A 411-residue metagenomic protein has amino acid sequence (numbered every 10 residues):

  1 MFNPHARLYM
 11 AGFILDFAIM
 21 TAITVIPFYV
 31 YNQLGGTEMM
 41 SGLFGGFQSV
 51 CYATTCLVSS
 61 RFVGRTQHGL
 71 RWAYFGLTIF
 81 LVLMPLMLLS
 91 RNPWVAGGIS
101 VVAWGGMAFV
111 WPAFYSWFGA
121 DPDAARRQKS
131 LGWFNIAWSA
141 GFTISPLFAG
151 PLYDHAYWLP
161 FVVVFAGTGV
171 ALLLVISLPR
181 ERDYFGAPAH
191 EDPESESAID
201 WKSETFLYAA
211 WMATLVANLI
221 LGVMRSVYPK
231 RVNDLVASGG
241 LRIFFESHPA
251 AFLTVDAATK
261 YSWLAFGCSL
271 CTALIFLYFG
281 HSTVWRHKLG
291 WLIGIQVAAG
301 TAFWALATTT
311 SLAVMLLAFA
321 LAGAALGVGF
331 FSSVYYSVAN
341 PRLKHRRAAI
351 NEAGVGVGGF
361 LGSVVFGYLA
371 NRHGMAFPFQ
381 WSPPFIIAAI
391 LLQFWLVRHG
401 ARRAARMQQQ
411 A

Functional and structural regions predicted by a protein language model:
M1-N3, R182-A210: Juxtamembrane intracellular "pre-TM" segments in multi-pass secondary transporters
M1-S49, N218-V232: Helix-loop boundary and gating motifs at the non-cytosolic
L43-S60, F266-Y278: Central cavity-lining transmembrane alpha-helices of secondary-active solute carriers, predominantly the Major
T55-H68, Y153, I275-K288, A370-N371: Helix-to-loop junctions at the C-terminal end of transmembrane segments in multipass secondary transporters
R71-P85, G290-W304: Structural signature of the two symmetry-related core transmembrane helices
F109-P122, V328-P341: Intracellular juxtamembrane helix-capping segments at the cytosolic ends of symmetry-related transmembrane helices
P160-I176, F379-F394: Symmetry-related core transmembrane helices of the 12-TM Major Facilitator Superfamily/SLC fold
H345-N371: A late C-terminal transmembrane helix in Major Facilitator Superfamily
